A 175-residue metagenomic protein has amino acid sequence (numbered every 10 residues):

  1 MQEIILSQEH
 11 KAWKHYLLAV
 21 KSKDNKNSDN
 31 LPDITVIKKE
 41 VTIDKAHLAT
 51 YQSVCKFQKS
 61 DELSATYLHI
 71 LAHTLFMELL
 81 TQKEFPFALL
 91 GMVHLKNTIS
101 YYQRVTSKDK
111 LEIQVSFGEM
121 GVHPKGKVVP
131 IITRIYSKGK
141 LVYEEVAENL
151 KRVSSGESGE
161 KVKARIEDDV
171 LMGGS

Functional and structural regions predicted by a protein language model:
M1-K96, G156-S175: Hot-dog-fold acyl-thioester-processing enzymes
Y16, Y51, I99, T133 (+1 more regions): Generic structural hydrophobic/aromatic packing signal, biased to beta-strands
K56, R104, R152: Residue-level marker of positions within ordered structural domains that often coincide with functionally constrained
K96-K138: Hydrophobic beta-sheet segments that form the core/acyl-binding groove of ACP/CoA-dependent acyl-chain-processing
V128-S175: An exposed, glycine/acidic-rich loop-and-rim segment of catalytic or binding clefts
